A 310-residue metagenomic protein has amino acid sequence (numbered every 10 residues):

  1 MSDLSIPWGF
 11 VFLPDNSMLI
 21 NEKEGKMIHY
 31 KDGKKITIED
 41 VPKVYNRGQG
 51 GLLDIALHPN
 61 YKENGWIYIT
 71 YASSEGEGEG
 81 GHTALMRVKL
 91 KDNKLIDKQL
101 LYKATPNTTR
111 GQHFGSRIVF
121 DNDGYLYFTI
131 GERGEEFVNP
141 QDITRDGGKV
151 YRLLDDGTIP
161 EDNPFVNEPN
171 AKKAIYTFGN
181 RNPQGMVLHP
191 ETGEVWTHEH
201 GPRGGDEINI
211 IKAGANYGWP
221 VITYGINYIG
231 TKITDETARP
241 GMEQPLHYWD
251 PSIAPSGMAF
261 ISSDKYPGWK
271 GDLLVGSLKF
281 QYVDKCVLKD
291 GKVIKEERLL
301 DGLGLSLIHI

Functional and structural regions predicted by a protein language model:
M1-E136, G185-L188, G193-G201, P251-D290: Acidic, Gly/Ser/Thr-rich repeat motifs that build Ca2+-stabilized beta-propeller blades
K35-P42, I96-K103, E161-F165, G218-G225 (+1 more regions): Beta-propeller fold detector
G50-L52, N60-K62, R133-E296: Beta-propeller domain segments
I308-I310: Conserved small/polar residues in nucleotide/adenosyl-binding loops
